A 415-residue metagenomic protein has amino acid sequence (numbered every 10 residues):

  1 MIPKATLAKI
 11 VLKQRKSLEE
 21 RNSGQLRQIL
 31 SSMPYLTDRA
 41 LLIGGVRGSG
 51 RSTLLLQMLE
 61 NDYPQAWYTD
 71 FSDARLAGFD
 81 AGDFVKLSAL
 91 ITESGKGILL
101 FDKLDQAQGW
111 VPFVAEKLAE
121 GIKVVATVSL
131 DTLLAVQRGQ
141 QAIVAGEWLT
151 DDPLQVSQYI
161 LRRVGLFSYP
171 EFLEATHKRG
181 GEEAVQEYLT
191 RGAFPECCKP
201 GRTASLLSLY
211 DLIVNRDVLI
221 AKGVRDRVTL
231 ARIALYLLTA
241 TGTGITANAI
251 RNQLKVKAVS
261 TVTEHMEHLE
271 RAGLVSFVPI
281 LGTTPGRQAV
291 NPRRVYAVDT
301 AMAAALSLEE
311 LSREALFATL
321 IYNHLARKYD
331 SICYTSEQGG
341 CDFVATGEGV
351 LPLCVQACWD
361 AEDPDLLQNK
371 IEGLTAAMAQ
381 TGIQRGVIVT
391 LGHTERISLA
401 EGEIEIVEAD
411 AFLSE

Functional and structural regions predicted by a protein language model:
M1-S32: N-terminal pre-Walker A segment at the start of P-loop NTPase domains
I2-K4, V128-T239, T243: Interdomain motor-coupling "hinge/lid" segment immediately C-terminal to the ATP-binding subdomain of NTP-driven enzymes
I43: Hydrophobic anchor at the beta1->P-loop junction of P-loop NTPases
R51-S52: Conserved lysine of the Walker
W67-S94: Short glycine-rich substrate-engagement loop in P-loop NTPases that contacts/grips substrate
I91-W110: Conserved P-loop NTPase "ATPase switch" module shared by AAA+ and STAND
L100, K123-S129: Structural recognition of the conserved hydrophobic beta-strand(s) that form the central parallel beta-sheet of P-loop
T203, L207-L351: Accessory nucleic acid-recognition modules appended to NTPase machines
